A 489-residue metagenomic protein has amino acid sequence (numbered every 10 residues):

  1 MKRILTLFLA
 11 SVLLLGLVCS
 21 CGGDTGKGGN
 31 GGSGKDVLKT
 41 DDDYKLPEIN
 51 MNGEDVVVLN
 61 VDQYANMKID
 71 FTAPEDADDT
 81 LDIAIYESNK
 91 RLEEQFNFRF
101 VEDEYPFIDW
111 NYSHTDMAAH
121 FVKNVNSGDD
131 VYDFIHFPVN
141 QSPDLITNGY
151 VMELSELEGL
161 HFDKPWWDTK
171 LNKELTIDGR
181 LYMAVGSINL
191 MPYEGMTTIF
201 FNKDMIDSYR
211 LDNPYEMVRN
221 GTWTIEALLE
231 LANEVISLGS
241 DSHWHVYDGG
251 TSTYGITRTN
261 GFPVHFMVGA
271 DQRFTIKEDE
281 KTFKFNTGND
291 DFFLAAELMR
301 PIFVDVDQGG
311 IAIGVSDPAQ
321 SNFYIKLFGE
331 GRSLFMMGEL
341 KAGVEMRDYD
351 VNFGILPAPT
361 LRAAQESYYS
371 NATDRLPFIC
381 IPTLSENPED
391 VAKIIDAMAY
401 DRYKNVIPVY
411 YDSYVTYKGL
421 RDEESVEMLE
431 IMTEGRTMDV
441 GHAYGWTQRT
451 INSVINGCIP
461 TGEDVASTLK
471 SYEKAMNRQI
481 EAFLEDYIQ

Functional and structural regions predicted by a protein language model:
K2-A10, L14-N148, N405, V465-Q489: Conserved N-terminal structural module of periplasmic/extracytoplasmic solute-binding proteins
P47, H120-N126, D130-D133, F137-N140 (+4 more regions): A structural signal for short loop-to-beta-strand junctions that line the ligand-binding cleft of periplasmic/secreted
V57-N60, Y64, D129-F134, I177-I199 (+2 more regions): Extracytoplasmic/periplasmic solute-binding protein
Y105-H120, G221-A227, A312-K326: Short helix-initiation/N-cap motifs at beta->coil->alpha
G159-W167, V218-N220, V246, Q272-F292 (+1 more regions): Short, solvent-exposed loop/beta-turn-alpha elements that line the ligand-binding surface or hinge of extracytoplasmic
L229-A232, F266-V268, Q272-D317: Glycine-centered hinge/linker elements that transmit conformational signals in sensory and ligand-binding systems
R347-V415: Extracytoplasmic/periplasmic substrate-recognition and gating elements
T383-A392, R402-Q489: Conserved C-terminal helix/tail region of periplasmic/extracytoplasmic solute-binding proteins
